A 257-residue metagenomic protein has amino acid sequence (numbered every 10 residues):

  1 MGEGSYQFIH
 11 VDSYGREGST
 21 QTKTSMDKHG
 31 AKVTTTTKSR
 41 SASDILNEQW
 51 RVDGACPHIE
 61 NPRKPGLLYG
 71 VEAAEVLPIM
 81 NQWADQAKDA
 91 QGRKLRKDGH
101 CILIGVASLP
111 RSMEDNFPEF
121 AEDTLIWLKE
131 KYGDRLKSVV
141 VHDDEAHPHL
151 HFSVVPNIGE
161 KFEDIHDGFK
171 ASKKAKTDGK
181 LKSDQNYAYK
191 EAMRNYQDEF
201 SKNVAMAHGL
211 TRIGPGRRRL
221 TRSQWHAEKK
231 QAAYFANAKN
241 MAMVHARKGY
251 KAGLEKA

Functional and structural regions predicted by a protein language model:
M1-K256: N-terminal nicking endonuclease/strand-transfer module with a His-rich metal-binding environment and a catalytic Tyr
